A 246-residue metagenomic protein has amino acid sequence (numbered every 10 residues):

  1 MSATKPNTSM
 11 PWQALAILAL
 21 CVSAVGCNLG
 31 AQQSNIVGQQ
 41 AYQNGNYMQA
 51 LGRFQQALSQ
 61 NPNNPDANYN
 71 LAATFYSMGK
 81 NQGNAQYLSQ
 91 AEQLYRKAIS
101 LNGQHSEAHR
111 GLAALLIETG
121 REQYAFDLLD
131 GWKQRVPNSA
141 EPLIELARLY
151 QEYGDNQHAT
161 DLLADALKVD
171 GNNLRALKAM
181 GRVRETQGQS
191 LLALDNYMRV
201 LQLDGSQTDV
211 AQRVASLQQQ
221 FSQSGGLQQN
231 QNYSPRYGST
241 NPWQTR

Functional and structural regions predicted by a protein language model:
C21-N44: Bacterial Sec signal peptide processing site at the extreme N-terminus
G45-Q56, G79-K97, E118-G131, V136 (+3 more regions): Structural signature of tandem alpha-helical TPR/SEL1-like repeats, specifically the intra-repeat loop/turn
Q60, L101, R135-V136, V169 (+1 more regions): Structural marker of alpha-solenoid helical repeat scaffolds
E152, T186, S190-R246: Terminal, low-structured helical/coil segments at or just beyond the last alpha-helical repeat
